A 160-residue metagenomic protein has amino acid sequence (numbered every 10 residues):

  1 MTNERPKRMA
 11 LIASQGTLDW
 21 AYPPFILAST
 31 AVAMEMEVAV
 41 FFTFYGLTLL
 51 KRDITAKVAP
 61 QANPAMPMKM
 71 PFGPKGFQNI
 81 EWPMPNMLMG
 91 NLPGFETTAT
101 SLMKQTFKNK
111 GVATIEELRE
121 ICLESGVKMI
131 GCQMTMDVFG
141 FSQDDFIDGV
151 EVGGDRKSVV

Functional and structural regions predicted by a protein language model:
L11-A21, L50-I54, T106-K110: Short, glycine-rich nucleotide/cofactor-binding loops
Y22-E35, V40: Histidine-anchored nucleotide/phosphate-binding helix
V38-F44, I130-Q133: Short internal beta-strands
G46-P60: N-terminal beta-loop-helix "entrance" segment that forms/cooperates in small-molecule cofactor or anionic ligand
V58-T97, G111: A glycine-rich helix N-cap at a beta->alpha junction
M87-S125: Alpha-helix-centered segments that form part of catalytic cores
V150-D155: Short acidic-hydrophobic, aromatic-tinged amphipathic segments that line or gate anion-handling sites
K157-V160: Conserved small/polar residues in nucleotide/adenosyl-binding loops
